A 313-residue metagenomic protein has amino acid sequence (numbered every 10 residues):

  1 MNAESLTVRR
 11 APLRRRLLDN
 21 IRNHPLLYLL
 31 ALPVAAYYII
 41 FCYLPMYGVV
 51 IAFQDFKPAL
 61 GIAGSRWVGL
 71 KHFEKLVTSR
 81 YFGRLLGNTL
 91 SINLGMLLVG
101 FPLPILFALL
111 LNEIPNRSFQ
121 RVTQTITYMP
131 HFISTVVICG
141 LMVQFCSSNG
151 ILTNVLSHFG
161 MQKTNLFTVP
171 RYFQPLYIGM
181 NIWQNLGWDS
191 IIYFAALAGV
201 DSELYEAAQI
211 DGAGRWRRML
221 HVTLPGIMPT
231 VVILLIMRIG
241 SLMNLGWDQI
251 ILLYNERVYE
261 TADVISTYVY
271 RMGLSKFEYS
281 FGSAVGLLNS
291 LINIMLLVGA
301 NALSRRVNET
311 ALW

Functional and structural regions predicted by a protein language model:
M1-I21: Short, Lys/Arg-rich, polar N-terminal cytosolic tail immediately upstream of the first transmembrane signal-anchor
N20-W313: A structural signal for multi-pass alpha-helical bundles of membrane permease subunits that mediate small-molecule
